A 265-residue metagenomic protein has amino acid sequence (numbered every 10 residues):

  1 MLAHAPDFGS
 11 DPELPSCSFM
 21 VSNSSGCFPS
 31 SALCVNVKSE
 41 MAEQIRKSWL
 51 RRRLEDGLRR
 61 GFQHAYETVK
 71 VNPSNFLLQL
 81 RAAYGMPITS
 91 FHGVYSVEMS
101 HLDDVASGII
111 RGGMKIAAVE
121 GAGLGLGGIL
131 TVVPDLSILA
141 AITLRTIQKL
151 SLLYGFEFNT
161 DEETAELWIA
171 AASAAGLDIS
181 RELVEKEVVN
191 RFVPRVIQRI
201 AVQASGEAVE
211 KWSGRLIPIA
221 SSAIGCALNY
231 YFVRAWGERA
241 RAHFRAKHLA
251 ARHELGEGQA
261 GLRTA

Functional and structural regions predicted by a protein language model:
M1-A3, F8-E120, L144-A265: Terminal, membrane-proximal amphipathic helices and intrinsically disordered targeting/regulatory segments
V119-I138, P218-A223: Conserved phosphate/anionic-ligand binding catalytic regions in large, soluble enzymes, centered on
L130, D135-L152: Hydrophobic alpha-helical membrane-embedded segments
